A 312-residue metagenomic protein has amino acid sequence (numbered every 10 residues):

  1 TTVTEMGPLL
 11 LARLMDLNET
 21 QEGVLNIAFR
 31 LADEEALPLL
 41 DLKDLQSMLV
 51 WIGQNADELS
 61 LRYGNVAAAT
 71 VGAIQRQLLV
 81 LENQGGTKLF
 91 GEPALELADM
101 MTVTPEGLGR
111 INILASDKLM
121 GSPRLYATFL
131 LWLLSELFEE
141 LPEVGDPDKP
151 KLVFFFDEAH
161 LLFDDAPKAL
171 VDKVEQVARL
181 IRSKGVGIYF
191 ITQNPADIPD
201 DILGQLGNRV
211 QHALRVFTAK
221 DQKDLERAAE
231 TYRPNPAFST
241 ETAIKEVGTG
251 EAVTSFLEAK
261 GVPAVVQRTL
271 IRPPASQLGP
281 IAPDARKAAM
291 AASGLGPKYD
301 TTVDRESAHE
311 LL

Functional and structural regions predicted by a protein language model:
T1-Q176, I244-V247, A308: P-loop NTPase motor domains
N18, A67, T218, A282-P283: Ser/Thr-centered flexible coil motifs
L59-R62, K168-D172, G204-R209, E226-R227 (+1 more regions): Short secondary-structure boundary/capping segments
R110-N112, P150-L152, H160-L161, K184-I188 (+5 more regions): Structural beta-strand/beta-sheet cores of well-ordered domains, especially the beta-sheet scaffolds that support
A115-K118, F156-E158, H212, F256-E258 (+1 more regions): Flexible glycine-/small-residue-rich
D146, D164-D165, D200-D201, P263-A264: Extended hydrophobic-aromatic, low-complexity segments
Q176-V262: Conserved ATP-driven motor cores of ASCE-family P-loop NTPases powering translocation/secretion/packaging/pilus
V210, A243-L312: Conserved P-loop NTPase motor module
